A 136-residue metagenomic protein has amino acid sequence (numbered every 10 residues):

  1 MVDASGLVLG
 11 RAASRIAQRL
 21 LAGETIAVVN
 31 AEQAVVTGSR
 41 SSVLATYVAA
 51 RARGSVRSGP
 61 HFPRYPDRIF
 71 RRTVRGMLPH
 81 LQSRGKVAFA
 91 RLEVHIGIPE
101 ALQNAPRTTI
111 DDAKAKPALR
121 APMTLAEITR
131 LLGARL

Functional and structural regions predicted by a protein language model:
M1-L136: Ribosome-associated RNA-binding proteins
